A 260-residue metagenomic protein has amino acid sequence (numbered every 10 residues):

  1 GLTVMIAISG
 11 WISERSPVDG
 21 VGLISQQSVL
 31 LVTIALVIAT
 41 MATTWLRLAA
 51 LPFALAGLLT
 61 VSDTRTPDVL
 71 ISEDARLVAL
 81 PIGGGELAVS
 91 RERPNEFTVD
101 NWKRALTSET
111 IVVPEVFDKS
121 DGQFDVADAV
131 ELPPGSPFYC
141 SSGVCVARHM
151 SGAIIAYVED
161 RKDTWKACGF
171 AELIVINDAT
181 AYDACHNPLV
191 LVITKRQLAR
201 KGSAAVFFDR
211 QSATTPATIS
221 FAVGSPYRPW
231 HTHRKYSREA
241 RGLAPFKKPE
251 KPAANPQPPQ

Functional and structural regions predicted by a protein language model:
G1-G83: Transmembrane helix-bundle segments that form internal channels/tunnels in multi-pass membrane proteins, characterized
G83-Q260: Extracytosolic and intramembrane catalytic regions of membrane-associated proteins in envelope/secretory systems
